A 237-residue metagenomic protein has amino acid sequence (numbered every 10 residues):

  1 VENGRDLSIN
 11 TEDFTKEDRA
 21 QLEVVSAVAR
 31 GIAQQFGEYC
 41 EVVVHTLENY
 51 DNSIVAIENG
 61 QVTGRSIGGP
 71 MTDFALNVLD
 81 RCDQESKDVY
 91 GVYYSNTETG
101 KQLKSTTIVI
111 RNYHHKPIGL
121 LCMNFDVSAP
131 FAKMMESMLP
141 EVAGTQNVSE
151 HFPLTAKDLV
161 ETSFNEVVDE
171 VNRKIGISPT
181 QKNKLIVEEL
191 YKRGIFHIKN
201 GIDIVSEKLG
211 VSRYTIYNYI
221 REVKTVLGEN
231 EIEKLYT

Functional and structural regions predicted by a protein language model:
V1-F14, L227-T237: Short, Lys/Arg-enriched, disordered terminal segments
I9-L22, A33-Q35, G119-L120, N124-I177 (+1 more regions): Juxtadomain coupling helices with adjacent low-complexity linkers
E23-A27: Charged, amphipathic alpha-helical segments
A29, V168, I202: Generic structural marker for isolated residues within well-ordered, non-membrane alpha-helices of soluble domains
A29-G91, N96-E98: Structured interaction and signal-relay segments at domain junctions
V78-P140: Sensory/regulatory domains in signal-transduction proteins
P179-T237: Phosphate-/nucleic-acid-contacting segments
